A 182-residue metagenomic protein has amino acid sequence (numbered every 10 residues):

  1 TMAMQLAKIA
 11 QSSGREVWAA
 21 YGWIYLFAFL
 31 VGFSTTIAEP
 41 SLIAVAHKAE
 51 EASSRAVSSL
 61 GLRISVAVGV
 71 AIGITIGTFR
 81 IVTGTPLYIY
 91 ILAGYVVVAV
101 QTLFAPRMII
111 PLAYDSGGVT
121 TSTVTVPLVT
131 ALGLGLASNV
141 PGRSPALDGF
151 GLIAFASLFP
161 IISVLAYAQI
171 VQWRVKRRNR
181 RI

Functional and structural regions predicted by a protein language model:
T1-G22, G149: Hydrophobic transmembrane alpha-helices of multi-pass solute/ion transporters
M4, P40-H47, V164, W173: Short helix-terminus and kink motifs of transmembrane alpha helices, predominantly at the cytoplasmic interface
S12, H47-S59, I109, G118-T121 (+2 more regions): Juxtamembrane helix-boundary/capping and inter-helix hinge elements in multi-pass membrane proteins
Y21-T102: Helix-loop-helix junctions within the multi-pass membrane cores of secondary transporters/permeases
F29-G32, P127-L134, S157-V164: Hydrophobic cores of alpha-helical transmembrane segments in multi-pass inner/ER membrane proteins, independent
I37, G77-G94, V98-A113, L147-I182: Juxtamembrane and boundary regions of transmembrane helices in multi-pass small-molecule transporters and channels
T75, L128-R143: Hydrophobic alpha-helical transmembrane segments in multi-pass integral membrane proteins
L103-A131: C-terminal membrane-solvent junction of multi-pass transporters and transport-like membrane proteins
